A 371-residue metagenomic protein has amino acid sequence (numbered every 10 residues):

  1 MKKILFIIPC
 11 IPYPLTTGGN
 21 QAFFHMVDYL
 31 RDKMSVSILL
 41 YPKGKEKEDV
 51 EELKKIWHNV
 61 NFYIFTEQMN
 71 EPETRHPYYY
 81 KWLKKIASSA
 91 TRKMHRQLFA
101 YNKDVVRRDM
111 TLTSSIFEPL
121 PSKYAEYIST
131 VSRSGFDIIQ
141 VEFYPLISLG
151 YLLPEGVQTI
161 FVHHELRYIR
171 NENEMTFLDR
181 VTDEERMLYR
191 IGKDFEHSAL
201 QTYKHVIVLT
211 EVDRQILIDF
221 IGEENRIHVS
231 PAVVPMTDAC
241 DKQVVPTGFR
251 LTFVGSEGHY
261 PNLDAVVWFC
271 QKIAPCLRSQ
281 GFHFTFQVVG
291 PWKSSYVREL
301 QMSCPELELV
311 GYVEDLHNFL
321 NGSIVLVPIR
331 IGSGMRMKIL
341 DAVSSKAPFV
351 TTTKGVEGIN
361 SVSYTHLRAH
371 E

Functional and structural regions predicted by a protein language model:
M1-N70: N-terminal subdomain of nucleotide-sugar transferases
I4, I8, L153-F177: Active-site proximal beta-strand in glycosyltransferases
K81-I138, Y144-I147, R180-L200: Conserved nucleotide-sugar donor-binding subdomain of glycosyltransferases
Q158-I160, Y168, R186-Y189, H197-A239: Donor nucleotide-sugar binding/catalytic pocket of nucleotide-sugar-dependent glycosyltransferases
V229-E299, L309-V313, L320: Conserved catalytic-core segment of nucleotide-activated headgroup transferases in glycan assembly
L320-G334, S345-P348: Acidic donor-binding loop of glycosyltransferase active sites
K338-D341, P348-T352: Short hydrophobic beta-strand element within catalytic cores of glycosyltransferases and related nucleotide-activated
T365-E371: Conserved small/polar residues in nucleotide/adenosyl-binding loops
